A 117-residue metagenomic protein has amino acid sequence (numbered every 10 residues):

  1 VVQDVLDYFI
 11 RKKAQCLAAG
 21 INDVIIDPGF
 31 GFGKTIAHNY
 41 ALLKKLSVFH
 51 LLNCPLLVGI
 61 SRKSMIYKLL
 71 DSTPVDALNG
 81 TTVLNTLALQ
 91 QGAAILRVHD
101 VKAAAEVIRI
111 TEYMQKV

Functional and structural regions predicted by a protein language model:
V1-A18, N22, G33-V117: Active-site-adjacent loop and "lid" segments of alpha/beta metabolic enzymes
G29: Conserved Motif II region of HX4D acyltransferases
